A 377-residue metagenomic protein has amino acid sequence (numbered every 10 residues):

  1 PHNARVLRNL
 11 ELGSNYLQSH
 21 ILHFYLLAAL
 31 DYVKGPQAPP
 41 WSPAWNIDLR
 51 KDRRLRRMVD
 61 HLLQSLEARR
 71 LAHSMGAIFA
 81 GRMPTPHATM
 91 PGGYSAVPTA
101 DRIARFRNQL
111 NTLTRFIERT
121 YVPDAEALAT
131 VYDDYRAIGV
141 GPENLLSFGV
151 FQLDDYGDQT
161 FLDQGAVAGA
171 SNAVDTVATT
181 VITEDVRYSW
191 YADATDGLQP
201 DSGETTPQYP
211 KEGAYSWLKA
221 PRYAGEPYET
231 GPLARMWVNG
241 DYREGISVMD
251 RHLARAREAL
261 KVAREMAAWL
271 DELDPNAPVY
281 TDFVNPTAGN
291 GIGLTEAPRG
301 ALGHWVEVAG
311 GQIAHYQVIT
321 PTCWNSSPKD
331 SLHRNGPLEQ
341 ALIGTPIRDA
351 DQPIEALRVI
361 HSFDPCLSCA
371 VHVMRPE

Functional and structural regions predicted by a protein language model:
P1-R299, T320-E377: Active-site bordering "gate/hinge" segments that shape substrate access to catalytic or cofactor-binding pockets
L302-T320: Short beta-strand elements
